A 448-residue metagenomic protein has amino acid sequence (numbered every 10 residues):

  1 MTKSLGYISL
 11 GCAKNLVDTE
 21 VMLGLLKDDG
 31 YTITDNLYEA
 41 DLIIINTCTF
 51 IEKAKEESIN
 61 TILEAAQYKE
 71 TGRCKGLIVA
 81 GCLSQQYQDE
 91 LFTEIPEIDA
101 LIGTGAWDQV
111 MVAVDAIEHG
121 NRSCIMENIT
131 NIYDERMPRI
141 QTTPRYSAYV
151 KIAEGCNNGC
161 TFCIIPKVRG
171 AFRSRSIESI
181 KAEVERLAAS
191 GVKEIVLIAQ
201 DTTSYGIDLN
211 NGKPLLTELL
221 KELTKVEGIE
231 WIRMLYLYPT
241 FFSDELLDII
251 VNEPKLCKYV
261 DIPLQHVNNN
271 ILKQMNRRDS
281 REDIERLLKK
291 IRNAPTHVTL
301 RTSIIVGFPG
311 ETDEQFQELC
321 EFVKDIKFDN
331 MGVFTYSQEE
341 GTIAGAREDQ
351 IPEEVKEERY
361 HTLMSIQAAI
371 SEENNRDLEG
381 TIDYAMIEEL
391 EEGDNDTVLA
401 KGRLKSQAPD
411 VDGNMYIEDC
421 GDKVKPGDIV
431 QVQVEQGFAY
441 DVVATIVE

Functional and structural regions predicted by a protein language model:
M1-Y205, E245, L256, V260 (+5 more regions): Proteins enriched for Cys/Gly/acidic motifs involved in redox and nucleic-acid/cofactor modification
I8, A80, I198-Q200, L235-L237 (+7 more regions): Generic beta-strand/beta-sheet core signal
C12, G206-T224, G228, Q274-M275 (+1 more regions): Radical SAM enzyme [4Fe-4S]-AdoMet core and its adjacent flexible, acidic and glycine-rich loops/tails across
K53, F172-S179, N211-L215, N276-D283 (+2 more regions): Alpha-helix N-cap and loop-to-helix initiation/capping positions
G76-V79, Q86, L91, A189-E314: Conserved SAM/AdoMet-binding glycine-rich loop
I140-Q141, D248-N252, L264, N375-D377 (+2 more regions): Replace "in large, NTP-powered and nucleic-acid-processing enzymes" with "in large, NTP-powered factors and other
C160, I180, L197, M234 (+7 more regions): Conserved, mostly hydrophobic/aromatic
A346-E448: Terminal RNA-binding accessory module
